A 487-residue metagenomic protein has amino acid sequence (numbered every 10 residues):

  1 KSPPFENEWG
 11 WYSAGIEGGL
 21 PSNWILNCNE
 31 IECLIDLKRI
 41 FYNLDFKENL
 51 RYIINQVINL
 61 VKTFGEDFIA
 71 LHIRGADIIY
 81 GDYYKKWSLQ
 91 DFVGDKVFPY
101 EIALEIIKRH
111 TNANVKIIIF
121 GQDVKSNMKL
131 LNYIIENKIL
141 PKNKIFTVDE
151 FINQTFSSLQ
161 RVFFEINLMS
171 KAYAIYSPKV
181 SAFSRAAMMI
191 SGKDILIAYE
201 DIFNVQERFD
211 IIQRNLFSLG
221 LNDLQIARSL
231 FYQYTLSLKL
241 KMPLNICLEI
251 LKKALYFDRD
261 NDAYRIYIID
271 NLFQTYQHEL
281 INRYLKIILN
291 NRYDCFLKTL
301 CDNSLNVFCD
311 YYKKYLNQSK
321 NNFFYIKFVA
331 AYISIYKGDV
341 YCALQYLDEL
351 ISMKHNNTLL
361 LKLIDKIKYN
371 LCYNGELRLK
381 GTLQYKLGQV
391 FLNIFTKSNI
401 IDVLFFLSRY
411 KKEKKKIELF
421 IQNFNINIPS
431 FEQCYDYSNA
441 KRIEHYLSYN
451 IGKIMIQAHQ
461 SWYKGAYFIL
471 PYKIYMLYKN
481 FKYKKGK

Functional and structural regions predicted by a protein language model:
K1-I102, N112-A113, I226, M242-I246 (+4 more regions): Secretory-pathway luminal glycosyltransferase catalytic domains
V115-Y199: Donor-binding and catalytic core of enzymes assembling or modifying cell-surface/extracellular glycoconjugates
Q206-Y276, I281-R283: Leloir-type glycosyltransferase catalytic cores
I226, D260-N261, D294-C295, F323 (+1 more regions): Residue-level recognition of tetratricopeptide repeat
S229-K239, Q274, L285-Y332: Alpha-helical adaptor scaffolds
L244-L255, H278-Y293, Y311-S319, Y341-I351: Alpha-helical repeat scaffolds
A263-R265, L297-K298, I326, L359-L360: TPR alpha-solenoid repeat register
F324-Y332, Y336, V340-K487: Boundary detector for helix-to-coil junctions that initiate low-complexity/charged tails
